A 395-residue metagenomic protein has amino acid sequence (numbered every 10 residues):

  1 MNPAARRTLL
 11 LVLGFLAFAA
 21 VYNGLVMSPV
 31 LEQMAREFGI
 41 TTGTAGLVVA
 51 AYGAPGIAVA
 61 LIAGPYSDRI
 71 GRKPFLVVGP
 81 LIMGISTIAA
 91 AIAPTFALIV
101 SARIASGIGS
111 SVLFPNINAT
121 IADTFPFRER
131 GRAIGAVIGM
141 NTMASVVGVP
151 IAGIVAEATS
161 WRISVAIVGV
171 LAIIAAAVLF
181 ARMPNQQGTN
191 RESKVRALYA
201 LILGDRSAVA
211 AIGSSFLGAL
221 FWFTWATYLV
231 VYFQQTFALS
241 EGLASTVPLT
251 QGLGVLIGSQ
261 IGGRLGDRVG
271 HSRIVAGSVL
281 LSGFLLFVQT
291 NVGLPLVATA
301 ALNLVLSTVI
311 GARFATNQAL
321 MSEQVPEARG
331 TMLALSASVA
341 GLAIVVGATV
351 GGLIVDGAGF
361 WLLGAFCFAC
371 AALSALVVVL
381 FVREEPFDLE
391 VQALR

Functional and structural regions predicted by a protein language model:
M1-P3, P184-I212: Juxtamembrane intracellular "pre-TM" segments in multi-pass secondary transporters
G39, G71, I92-L98, G109 (+3 more regions): Helix-breaking motifs and short loop linkers at transmembrane-helix boundaries and internal kinks in secondary membrane
A58-P94: Conserved MFS/SLC helix-loop-helix module at the cytosolic interface between two early adjacent transmembrane helices
F75-I88, R273-F287, F368: Structural signature of the two symmetry-related core transmembrane helices
L98, F127-R128, G135-A181: Helix-loop-helix hairpin linking two adjacent transmembrane segments in secondary transporters
A102-N141: Cytoplasmic helix-loop-helix junction between adjacent transmembrane helices in 12-TM secondary transporters
A208-L249: Extracytoplasmic gate region of multi-pass secondary transporters
S272-N317: C-terminal transmembrane helical hairpin of 12-TM major facilitator-type secondary transporters
